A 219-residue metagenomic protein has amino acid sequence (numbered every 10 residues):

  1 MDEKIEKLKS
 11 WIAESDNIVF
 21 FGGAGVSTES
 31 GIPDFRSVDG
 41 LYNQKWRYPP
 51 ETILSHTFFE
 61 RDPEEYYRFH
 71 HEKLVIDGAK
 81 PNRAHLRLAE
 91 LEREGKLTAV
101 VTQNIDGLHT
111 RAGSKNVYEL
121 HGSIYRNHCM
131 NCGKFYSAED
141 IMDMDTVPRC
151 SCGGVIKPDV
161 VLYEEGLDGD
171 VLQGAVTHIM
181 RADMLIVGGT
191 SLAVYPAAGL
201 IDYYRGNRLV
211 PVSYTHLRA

Functional and structural regions predicted by a protein language model:
M1-R218: Conserved catalytic core of sirtuin-type NAD+-dependent deacylases
